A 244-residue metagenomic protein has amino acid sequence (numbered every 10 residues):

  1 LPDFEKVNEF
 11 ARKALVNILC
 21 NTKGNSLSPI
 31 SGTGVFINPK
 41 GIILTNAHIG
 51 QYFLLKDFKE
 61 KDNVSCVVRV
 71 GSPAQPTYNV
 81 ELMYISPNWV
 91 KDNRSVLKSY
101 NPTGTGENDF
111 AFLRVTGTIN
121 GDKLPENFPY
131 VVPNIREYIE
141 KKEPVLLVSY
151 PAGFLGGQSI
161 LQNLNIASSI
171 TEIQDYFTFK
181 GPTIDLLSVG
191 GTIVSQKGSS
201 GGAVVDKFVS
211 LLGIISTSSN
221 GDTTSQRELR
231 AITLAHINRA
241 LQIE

Functional and structural regions predicted by a protein language model:
L1-F36, I43-N46, N108-A111: N-terminal activation segment of mature serine protease catalytic domains
A11-L27, T116-Y130, G156-I243: Active-site region of chymotrypsin-like
S31, N38-T105: Catalytic-histidine neighborhood of serine endopeptidases, predominantly the chymotrypsin-like S1/PA family
I37-N38, I139, V205: Short, well-ordered loop/turn sites that connect or cap secondary structure elements
F53-L55, D92-G104, R114-N163: Active-site substrate-binding loop(s) of clan PA
Q75-K91, E143, L164-T178: Beta-strand/loop subdomains of soluble extracytoplasmic proteins
